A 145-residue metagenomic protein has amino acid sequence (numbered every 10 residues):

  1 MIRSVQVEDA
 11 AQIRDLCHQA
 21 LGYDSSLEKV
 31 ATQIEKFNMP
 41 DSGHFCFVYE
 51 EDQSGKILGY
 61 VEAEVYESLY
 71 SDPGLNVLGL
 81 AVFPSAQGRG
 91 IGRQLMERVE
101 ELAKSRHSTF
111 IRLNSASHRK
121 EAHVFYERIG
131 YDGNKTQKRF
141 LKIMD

Functional and structural regions predicted by a protein language model:
S4-A11, D15-P73, L78, N134: Acetyl-CoA-dependent GNAT
V5, L80-V82, S115, Y131: Hydrophobic adenine-recognition pocket in adenosine-nucleotide-binding enzymes
L16-A20, L102, F125, I129: Alpha-helical interaction/dimerization surfaces of two-component signaling modules
V65-S68, V82-S85, H118-K120, D145: Short coil/turn motifs at secondary-structure junctions
P73, R89, S105-T109: Short coil/turn segments at alpha/beta junctions that flank glycine-rich nucleotide-binding fingerprints
G79-V82, G88-E101, R128: Conserved acetyl-CoA-binding loop-helix of GNAT-fold acetyltransferases
R93, S105, S117-T136, K142: Conserved active-site alpha-helix within GNAT-family acetyltransferase domains
M96, A103-S115: Conserved GNAT acetyl-CoA-binding A-motif
